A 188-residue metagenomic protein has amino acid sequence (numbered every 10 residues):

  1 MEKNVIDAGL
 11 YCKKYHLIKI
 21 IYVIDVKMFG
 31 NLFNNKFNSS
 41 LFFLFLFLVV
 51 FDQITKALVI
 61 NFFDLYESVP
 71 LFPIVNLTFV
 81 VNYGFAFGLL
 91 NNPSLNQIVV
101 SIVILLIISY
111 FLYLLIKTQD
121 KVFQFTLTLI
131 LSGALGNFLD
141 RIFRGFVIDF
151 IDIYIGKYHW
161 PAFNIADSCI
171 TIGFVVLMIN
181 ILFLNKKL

Functional and structural regions predicted by a protein language model:
I6, H16-L188: Alpha-helical transmembrane bundles and membrane-interface segments of multipass inner-membrane proteins
G9: Metal- or metallocofactor-binding catalytic centers and their adjacent structured scaffolds across diverse enzyme
